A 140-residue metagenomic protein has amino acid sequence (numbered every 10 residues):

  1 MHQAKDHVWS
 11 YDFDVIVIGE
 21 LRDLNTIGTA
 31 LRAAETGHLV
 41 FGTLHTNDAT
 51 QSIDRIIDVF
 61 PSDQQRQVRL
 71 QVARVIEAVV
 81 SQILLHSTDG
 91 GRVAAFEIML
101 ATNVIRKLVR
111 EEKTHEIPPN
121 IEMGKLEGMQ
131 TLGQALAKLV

Functional and structural regions predicted by a protein language model:
M1-V140: Short, flexible helix-loop junctions that flank or precede catalytic/ligand sites
